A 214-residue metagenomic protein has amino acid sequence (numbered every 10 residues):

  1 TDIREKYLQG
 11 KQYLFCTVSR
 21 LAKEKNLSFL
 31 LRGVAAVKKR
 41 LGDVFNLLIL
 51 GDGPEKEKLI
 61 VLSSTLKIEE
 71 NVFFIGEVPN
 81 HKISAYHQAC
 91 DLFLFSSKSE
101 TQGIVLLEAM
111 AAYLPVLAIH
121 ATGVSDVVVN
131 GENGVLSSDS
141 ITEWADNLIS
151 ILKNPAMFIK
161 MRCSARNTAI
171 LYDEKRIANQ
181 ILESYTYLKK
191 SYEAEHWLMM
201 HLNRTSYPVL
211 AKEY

Functional and structural regions predicted by a protein language model:
L8-K25, L31-V34: Conserved donor-binding/catalytic core segment of Leloir-type glycosyltransferases
I60-V78: Nucleotide-activated donor-binding/catalytic signature segment of Leloir-type glycosyltransferases, i.e., the conserved
E77-V78, A85-C90: Short alpha-helical donor nucleotide-sugar binding micro-motif in glycosyltransferases
K98: Aromatic "clamp/platform" in nucleotide-sugar-dependent glycosyltransferases that forms part of the donor/acceptor
L107, A121-G131, V135-L136: Short acidic/histidine- and often glycine-rich active-site loop of Leloir-type glycosyltransferases that engages
P115-A118: Short hydrophobic beta-strand element within catalytic cores of glycosyltransferases and related nucleotide-activated
N130-G131, V135-I141, S150-P155, I170: Conserved acidic donor-binding segment of nucleotide-sugar-dependent glycosyltransferases
M157-L171, E183: A short, well-ordered alpha-helix in the C-terminal region of glycosyltransferases
